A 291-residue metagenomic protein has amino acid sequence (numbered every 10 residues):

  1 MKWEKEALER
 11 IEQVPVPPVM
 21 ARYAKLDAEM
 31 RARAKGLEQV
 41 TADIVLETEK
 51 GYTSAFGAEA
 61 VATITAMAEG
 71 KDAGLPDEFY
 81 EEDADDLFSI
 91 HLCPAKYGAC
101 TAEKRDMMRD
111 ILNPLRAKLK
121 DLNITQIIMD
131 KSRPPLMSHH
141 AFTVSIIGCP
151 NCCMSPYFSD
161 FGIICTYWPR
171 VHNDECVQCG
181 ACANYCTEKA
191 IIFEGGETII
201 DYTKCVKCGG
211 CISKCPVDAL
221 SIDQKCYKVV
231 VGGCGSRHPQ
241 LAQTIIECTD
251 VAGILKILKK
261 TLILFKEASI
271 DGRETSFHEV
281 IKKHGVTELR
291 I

Functional and structural regions predicted by a protein language model:
K2, P18-L26, E38-A42, G57-A58: The conserved phosphate-sensing helix
E4-E6, H91-P94, G235-L241: Short acidic (Asp/Glu) and glycine-rich catalytic loops that position anionic groups and cofactors
I11: Conserved RecA-like P-loop NTPase ATPase core
E29-T53, A60-V61: Conserved C-terminal helix/linker of AAA+ ATPases
D72-Y185, I199, T203-V206: Small-residue-enriched alpha-helical segments and adjacent helix-cap loops that form tight helix-helix packing
I124-P134, E194, E267-I281: Flexible, glycine/charged-enriched surface loops at secondary-structure junctions
Y157-F161, A181-I199, G210-Y227: Iron-sulfur cluster-binding cysteine motifs and their immediate structural context in ferredoxin-like electron-transfer
K204-I291: Flanking helices and flexible, charged tails adjoining ferredoxin-like Fe-S electron-transfer domains in multi-subunit
